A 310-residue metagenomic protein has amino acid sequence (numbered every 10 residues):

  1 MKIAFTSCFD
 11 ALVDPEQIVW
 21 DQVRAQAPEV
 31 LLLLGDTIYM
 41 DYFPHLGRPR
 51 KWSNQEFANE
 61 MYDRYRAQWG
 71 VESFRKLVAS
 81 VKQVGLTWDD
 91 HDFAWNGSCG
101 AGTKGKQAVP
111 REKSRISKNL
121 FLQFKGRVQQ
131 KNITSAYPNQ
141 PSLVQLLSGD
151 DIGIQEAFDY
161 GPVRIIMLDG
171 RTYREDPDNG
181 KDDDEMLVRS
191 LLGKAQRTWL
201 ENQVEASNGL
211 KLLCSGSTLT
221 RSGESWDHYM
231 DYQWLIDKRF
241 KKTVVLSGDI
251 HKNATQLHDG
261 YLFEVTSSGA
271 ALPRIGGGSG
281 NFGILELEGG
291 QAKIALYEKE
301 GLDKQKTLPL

Functional and structural regions predicted by a protein language model:
M1-L310: Long, structured stretches of catalytic cores involved in phosphate-ester chemistry, encompassing
